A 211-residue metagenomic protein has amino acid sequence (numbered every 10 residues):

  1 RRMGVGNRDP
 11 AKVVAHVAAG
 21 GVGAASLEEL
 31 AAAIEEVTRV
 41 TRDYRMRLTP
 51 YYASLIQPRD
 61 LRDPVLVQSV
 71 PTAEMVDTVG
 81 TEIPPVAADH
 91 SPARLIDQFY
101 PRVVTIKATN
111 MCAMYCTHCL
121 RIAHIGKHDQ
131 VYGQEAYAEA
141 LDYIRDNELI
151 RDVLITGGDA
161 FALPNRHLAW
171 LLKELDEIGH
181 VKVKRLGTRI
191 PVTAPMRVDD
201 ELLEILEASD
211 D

Functional and structural regions predicted by a protein language model:
R1-Q98: Flexible, acidic/Gly-rich N-terminal and inter-domain linker regions that tether and position cofactor-handling modules
T38-R42, I106, G158-F161: Short, charged/polar micro-motifs that form catalytic or ligand-binding hotspots
R45-L48, P92-R121: N-terminal pre-triad scaffold of radical SAM enzymes
P58, V67, P71-E74, Y100 (+1 more regions): N-terminal-biased segments
R94, Y143-I144: Pre-Walker A adenine-sensing motif
T109, L141, A169-D176, L203: Short, well-ordered alpha-helical packing segments
L120-Y137, E148-V198, S209-D211: Core AdoMet radical
I144-R145, L206: Short hydrophobic patches on amphipathic alpha-helices that form coiled-coil/helix-mediated interaction surfaces
